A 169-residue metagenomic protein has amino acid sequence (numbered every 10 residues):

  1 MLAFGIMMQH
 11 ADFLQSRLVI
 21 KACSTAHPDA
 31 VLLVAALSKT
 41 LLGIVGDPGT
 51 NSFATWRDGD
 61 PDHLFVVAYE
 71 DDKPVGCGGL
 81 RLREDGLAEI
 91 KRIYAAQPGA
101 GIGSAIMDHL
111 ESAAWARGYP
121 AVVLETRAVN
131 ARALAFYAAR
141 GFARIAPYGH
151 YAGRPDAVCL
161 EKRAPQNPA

Functional and structural regions predicted by a protein language model:
M1-M7: N-terminal amphipathic/basic-hydrophobic helices that include classical n-h-c signal peptides and signal-anchor
I6, D71, N167-A169: Compositionally biased non-globular segments, especially hydrophobic aliphatic-rich helices of signal peptides
M8-D12: Short acidic N-proximal helix/loop "leader" segments that mark the beginning of a domain or an inter-domain linker
F13-K91, A95-Q97, M107-H109, A113 (+3 more regions): Acetyl-CoA-dependent GNAT
F13-V19, T25-A26, P120-V123, R127-A135 (+2 more regions): C-terminal "cap" of GNAT-fold acetyltransferases
G101: Glycine-rich phosphate-binding loop
A105, H109, A131-R132: Alpha-helical macromolecular-interaction surfaces
